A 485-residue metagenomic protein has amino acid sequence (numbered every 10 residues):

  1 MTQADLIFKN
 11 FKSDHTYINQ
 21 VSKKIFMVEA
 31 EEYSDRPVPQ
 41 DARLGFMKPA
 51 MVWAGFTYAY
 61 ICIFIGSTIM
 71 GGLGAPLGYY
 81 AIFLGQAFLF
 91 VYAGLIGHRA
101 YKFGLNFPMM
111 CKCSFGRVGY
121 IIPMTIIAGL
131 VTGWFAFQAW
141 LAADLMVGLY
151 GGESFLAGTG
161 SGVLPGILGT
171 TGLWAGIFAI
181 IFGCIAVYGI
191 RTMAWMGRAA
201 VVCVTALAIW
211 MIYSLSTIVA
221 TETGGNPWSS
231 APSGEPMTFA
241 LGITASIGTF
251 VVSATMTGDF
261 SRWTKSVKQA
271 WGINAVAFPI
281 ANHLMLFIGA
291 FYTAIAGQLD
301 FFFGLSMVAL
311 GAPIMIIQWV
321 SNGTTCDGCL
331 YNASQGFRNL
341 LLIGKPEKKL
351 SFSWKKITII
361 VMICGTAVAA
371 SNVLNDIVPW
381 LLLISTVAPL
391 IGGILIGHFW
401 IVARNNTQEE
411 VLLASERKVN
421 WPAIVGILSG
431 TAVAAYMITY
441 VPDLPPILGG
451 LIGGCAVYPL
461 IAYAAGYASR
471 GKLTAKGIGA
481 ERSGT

Functional and structural regions predicted by a protein language model:
T2-Y79, L89, P232-I243, R262-G272 (+1 more regions): Membrane-interface "cap" regions at the ends of multi-pass membrane proteins
L44-C62, I212-I218, S229-Y292, V308-L330 (+1 more regions): Hydrophobic, membrane-embedded alpha-helices of multi-pass small-molecule transporters
I82-F115, M124-L130, A136-W140, T324 (+2 more regions): Juxtamembrane transmembrane-helix boundary signature
A139, A143-G148, G152, C203-S229 (+4 more regions): Hydrophobic alpha-helical segments and their helix-loop junctions in multi-pass secondary transporters
A142-T170, C329-I360, V402: Helix-loop-helix connectors at the membrane interface of multi-pass transporters/channels
I167-G176, N339-L374, S415-T431: Loop-to-transmembrane helix boundary motifs in multi-pass membrane proteins
L173-L215, W271-F278, L381-G393, G450-C455: Membrane-interface loop-to-helix entry segments
I391-P459, A464-T485: C-terminal membrane-solvent junction of multi-pass transporters and transport-like membrane proteins
